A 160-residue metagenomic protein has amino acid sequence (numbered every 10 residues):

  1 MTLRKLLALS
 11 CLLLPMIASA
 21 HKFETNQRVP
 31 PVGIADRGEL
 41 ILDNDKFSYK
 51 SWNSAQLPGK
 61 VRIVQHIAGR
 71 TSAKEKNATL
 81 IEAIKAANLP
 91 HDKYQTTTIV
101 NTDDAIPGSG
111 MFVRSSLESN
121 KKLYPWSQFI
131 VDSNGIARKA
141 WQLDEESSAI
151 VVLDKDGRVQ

Functional and structural regions predicted by a protein language model:
M1-L7: Bacterial N-terminal signal peptides that target proteins for export
C11-S19: Hydrophobic h-region of N-terminal signal peptides that target proteins for export in Gram-negative bacteria
A20-R28: Cleaved targeting-peptide boundary
P30, E146-A149: Short loop/turn microsegments at loop-to-beta-strand junctions
V32-V61: A short beta-strand-turn-helix
Q65-N120: Structural microenvironment flanking redox-active thiols in thiol-disulfide oxidoreductases
Q95-I99, M111-D144: Short, internal strand/loop/helix patches that form the active-site neighborhood or redox-interaction surface
S148-Q160: A short, hydrophobic beta-strand/beta-hairpin element that forms part of a small beta-sheet core
